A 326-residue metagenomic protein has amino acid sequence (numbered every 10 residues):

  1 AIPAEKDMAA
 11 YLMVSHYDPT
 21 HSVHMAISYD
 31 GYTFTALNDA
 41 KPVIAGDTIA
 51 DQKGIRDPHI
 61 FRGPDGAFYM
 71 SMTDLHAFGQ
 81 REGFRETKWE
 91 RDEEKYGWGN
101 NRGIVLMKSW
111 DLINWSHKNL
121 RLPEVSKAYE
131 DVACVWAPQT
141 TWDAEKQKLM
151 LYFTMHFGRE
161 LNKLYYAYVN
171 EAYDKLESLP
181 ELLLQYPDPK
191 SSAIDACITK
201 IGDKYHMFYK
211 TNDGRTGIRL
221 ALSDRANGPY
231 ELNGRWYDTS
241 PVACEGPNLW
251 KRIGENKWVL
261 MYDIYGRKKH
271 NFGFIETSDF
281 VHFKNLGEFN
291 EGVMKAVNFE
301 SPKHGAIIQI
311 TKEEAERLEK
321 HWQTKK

Functional and structural regions predicted by a protein language model:
I2-V135, T141-V242, R252-W258, Y262-K326: Beta-rich carbohydrate-recognition and catalytic domains
A243-P247: A short, acidic, amphipathic alpha-helical segment used as a generic capping/interface helix at domain edges
